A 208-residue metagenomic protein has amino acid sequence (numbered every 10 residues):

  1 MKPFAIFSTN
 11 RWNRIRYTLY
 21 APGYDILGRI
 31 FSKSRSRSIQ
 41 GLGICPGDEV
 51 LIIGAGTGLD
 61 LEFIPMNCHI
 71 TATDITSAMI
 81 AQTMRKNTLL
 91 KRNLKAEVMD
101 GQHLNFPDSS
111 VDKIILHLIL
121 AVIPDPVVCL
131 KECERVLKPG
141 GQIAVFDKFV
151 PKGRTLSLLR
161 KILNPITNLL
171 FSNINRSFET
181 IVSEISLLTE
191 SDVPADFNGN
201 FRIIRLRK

Functional and structural regions predicted by a protein language model:
M1-C45, L59-D60, Q82, K86 (+1 more regions): Conserved class I S-adenosyl-L-methionine
F4-W12, L27, A144-I203: C-terminal alpha-helical "lid/dimerization" subdomain adjacent to the S-adenosyl-L-methionine
G47, L137-I143: Short glycine-dipeptide loop
E49-H103: Class I SAM-dependent methyltransferase SAM/SAH-binding core
Q102-I114: A short acidic, Gly/Pro-enriched loop at the edge of an enzyme's catalytic core that lines a small-molecule cofactor
K113-D125: A short SAM/SAH-binding and catalytic strip from SAM-dependent methyltransferases
V127-P139: A short glycine-rich, Lys/Arg-flanked "PGG" loop and its adjoining helix->strand segment in the class I
